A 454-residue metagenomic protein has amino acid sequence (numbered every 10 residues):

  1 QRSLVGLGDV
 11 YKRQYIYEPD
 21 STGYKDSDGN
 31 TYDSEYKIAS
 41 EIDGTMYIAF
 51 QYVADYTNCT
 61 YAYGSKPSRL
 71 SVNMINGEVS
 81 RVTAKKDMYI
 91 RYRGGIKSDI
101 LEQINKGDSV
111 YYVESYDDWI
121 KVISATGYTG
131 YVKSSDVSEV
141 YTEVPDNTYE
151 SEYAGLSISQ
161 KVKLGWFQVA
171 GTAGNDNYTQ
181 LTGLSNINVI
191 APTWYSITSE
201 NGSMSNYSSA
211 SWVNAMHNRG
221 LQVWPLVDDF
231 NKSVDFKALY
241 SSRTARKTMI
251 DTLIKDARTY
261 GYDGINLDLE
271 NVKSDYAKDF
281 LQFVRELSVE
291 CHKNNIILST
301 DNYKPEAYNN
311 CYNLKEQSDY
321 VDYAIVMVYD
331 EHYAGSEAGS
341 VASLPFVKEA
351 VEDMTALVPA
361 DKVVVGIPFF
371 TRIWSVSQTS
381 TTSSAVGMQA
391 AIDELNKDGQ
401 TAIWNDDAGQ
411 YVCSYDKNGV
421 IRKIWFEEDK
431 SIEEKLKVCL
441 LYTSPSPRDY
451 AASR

Functional and structural regions predicted by a protein language model:
Q1-S3, L7-Y116, S138-E139, P145-S157: Primary recognition of N-terminal secretory signal peptides and signal-anchoring hydrophobic helices
R2-Y11, Y442-S453: Single conserved hydrophobic/aromatic residue that forms the stacking wall/gate of nucleotide- or nucleobase-binding
T142-T252: Glycan-recognition patch characteristic of GH18 chitinases/ENGases and related GlcNAc/peptidoglycan-binding proteins
P145-T148, F369-K435: Glycan-binding loop/region signatures in secreted carbohydrate-active enzymes
A170-L184, A245-R258, Y308-L314, E428-V438: Short, acidic/polar
I190, L267, A324, V365 (+1 more regions): Conserved, mostly hydrophobic/aromatic
E200, M204-Y207, D251, A277-K397: Substrate-binding surface in catalytic domains of secreted glycosidases
T252-D279, V328-D330: Active-site groove signature of glycoside hydrolases
